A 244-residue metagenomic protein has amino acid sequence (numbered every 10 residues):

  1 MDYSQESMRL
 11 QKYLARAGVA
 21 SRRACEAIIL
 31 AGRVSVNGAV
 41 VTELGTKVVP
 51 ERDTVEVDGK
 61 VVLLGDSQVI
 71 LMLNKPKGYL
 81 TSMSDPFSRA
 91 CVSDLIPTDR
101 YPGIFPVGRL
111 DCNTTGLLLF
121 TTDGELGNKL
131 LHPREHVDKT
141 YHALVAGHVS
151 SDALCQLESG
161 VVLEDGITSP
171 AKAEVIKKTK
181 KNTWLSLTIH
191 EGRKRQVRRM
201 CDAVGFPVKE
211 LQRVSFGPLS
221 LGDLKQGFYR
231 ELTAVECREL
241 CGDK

Functional and structural regions predicted by a protein language model:
M1-K244: Basic, flexible Lys/Arg- and Gly-enriched helix-loop patches that mediate nucleic-acid binding at interfaces with rRNA
